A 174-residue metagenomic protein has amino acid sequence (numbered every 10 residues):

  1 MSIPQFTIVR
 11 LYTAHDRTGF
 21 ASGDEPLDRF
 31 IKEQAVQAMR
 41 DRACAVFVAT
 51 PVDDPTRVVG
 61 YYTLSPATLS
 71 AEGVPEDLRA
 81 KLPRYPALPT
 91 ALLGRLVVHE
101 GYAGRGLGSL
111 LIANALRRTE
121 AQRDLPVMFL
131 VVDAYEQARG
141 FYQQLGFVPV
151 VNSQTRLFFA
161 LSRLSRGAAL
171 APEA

Functional and structural regions predicted by a protein language model:
M1-D41, V46, P55-R57: Short amphipathic alpha-helix that is part of the acyltransferase structural core
M1-I3, A168-A174: Intrinsically disordered, low-complexity and often Lys/Arg-enriched segments
R42-T63, T68, E76: Conserved beta-hairpin
Y61-R95: Conserved acyl-donor/pantetheine-binding loop and adjacent beta-alpha core of acyl/acetyltransferases and related
H99-G101: Active-site acidic-Proline motif in GNAT/NAT acetyltransferases
G104-R117: Conserved acetyl-CoA-binding loop-helix of GNAT-fold acetyltransferases
I112, E136-A138, Q154-L161: Short glycine/proline-centered loop/turn elements that form peptide/ligand docking sites
R117-E120, L125-V127, D133-S153: Conserved active-site alpha-helix within GNAT-family acetyltransferase domains
